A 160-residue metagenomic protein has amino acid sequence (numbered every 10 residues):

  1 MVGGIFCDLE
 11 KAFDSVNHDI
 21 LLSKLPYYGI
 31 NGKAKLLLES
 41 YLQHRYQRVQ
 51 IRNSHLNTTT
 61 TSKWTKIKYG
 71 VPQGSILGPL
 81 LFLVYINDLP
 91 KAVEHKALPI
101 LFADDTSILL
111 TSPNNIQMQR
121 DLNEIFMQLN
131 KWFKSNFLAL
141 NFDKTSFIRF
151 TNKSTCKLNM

Functional and structural regions predicted by a protein language model:
M1-G3, A97, N141-S146: Short amphipathic alpha-helical interface segments
M1-V71, L110: Conserved pre-catalytic core of RNA-dependent polymerases
C7-L9, D105, S112, N152: Residues immediately flanking
R52-N53, E124, A139-M160: Short, conserved micro-motifs composed of acidic
G74, G78: Short, conserved phosphate/pyrophosphate- and ester-handling motifs at nucleotide-, phospho-/glycolipid
P79-L110: Active-site palm subdomain of RNA-directed nucleic acid polymerases
Q119-N136: Inter-domain linker/hinge segments that demarcate the starts of reverse transcriptase and RNase H-type modules
